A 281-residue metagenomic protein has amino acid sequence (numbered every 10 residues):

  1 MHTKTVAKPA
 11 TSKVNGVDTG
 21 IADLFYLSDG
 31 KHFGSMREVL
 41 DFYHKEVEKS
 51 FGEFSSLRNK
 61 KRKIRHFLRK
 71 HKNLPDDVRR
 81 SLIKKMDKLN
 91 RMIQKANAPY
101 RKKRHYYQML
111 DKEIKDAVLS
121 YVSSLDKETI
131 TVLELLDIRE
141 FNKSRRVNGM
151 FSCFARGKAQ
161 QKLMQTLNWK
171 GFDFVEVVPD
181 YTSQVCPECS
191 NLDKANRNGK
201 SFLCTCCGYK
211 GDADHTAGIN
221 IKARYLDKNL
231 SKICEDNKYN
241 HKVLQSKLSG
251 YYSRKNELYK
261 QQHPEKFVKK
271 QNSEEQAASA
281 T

Functional and structural regions predicted by a protein language model:
M1-T281: Positively charged, helix-rich recognition surfaces that bind polyanionic ligands
